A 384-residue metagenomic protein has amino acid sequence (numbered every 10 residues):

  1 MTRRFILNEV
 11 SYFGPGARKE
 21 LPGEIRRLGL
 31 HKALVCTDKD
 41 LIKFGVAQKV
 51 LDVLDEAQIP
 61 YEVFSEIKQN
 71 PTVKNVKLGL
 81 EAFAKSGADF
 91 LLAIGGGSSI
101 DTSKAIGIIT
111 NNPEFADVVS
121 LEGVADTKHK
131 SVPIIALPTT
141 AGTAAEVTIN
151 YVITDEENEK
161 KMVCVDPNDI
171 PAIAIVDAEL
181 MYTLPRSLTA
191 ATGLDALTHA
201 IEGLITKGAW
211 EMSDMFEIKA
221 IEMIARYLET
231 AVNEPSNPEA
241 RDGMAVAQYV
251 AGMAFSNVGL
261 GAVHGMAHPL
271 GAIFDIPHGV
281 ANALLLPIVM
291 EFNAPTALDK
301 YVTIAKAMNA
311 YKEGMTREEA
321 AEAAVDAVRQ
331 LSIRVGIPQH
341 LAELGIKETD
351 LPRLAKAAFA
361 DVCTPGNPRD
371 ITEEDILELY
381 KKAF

Functional and structural regions predicted by a protein language model:
M1-F64: An N-terminal, well-structured beta->alpha segment
I42-F115, T230-R241: N-terminal small/polar loop signature for handling phosphorylated ligands or for N-terminal nucleophile
K74-V176: Glycine/threonine-rich beta-strand-loop-alpha-helix active-site module that forms ligand/phosphate-binding
G142, Y249-N282, D361-P365: Glycine-rich phosphate/pyrophosphate-binding beta-alpha loops
N150-V258, E374: Carboxylate- and glycine-rich phosphate/diphosphate-binding segment that chelates Mg2+/Mn2+
I273-D350: Gly/Pro-rich interdomain helix-loop hinge
K347-F384: Short, amphipathic C-terminal "tail helix"
